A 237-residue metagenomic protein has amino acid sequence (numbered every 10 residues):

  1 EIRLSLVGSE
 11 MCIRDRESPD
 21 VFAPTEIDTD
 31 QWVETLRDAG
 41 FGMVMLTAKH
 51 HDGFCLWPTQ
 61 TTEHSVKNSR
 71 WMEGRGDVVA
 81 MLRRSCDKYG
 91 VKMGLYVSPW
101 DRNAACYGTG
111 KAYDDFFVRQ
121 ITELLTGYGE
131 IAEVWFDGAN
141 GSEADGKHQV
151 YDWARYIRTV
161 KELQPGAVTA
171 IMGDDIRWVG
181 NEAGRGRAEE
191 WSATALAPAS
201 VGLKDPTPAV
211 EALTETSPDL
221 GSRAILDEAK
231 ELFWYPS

Functional and structural regions predicted by a protein language model:
R3, S9-E10, R14-S237: Mature catalytic domains of secreted/periplasmic carbohydrate-active enzymes
